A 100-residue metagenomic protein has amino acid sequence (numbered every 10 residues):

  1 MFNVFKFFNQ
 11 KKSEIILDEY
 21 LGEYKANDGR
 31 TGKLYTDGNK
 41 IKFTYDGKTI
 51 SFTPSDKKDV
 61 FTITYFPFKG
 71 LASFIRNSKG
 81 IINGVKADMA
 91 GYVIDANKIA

Functional and structural regions predicted by a protein language model:
M1-A100: Peripheral terminal and inter-domain segments
